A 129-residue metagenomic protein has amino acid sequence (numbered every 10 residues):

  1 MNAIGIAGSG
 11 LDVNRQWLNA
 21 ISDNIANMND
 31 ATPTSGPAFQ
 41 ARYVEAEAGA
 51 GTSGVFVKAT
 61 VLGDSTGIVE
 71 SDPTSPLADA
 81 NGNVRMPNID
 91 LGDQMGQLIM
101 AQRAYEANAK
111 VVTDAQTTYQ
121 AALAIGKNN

Functional and structural regions predicted by a protein language model:
M1-N129: Amphipathic alpha-helical polymerization modules
